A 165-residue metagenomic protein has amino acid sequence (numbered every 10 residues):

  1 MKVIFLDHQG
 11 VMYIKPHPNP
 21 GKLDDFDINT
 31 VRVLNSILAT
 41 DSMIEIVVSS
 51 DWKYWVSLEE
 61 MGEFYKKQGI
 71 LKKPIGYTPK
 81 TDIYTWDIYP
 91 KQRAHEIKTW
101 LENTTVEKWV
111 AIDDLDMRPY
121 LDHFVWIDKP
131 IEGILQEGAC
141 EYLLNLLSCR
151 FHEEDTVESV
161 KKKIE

Functional and structural regions predicted by a protein language model:
M1-K2, S36-L38, K98-T105: Short amphipathic alpha-helices and their capping/turn segments at secondary-structure boundaries
K2-T85: Alpha-helical substrate-recognition element adjacent to the catalytic core
E63-Y65, G69-E165: C-terminal cap/substrate-recognition subdomain and adjoining C-terminal extension of metal-dependent phosphatase-like
